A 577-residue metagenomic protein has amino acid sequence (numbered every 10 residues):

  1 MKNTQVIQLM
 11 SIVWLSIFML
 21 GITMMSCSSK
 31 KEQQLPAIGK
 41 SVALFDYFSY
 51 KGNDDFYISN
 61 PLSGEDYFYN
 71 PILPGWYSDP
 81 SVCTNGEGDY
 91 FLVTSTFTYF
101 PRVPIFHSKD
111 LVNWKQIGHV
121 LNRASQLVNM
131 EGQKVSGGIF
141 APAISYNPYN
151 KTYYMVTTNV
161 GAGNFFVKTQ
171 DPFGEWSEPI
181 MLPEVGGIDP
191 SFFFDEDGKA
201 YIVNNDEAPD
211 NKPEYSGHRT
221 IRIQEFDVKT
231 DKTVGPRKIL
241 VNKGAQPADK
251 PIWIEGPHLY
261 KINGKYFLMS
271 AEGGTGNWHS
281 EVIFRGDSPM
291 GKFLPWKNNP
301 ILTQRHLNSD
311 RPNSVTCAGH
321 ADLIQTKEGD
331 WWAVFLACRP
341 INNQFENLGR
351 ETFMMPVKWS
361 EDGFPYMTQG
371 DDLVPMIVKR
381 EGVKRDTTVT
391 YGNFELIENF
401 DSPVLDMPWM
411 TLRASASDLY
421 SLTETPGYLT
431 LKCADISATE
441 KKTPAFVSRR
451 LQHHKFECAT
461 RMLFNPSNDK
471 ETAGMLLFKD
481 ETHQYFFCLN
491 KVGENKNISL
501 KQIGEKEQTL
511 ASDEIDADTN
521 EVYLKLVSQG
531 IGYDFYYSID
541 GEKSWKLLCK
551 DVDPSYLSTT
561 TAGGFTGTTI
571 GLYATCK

Functional and structural regions predicted by a protein language model:
M1, S28-S29: Generic N-terminal leader/processing signal
K2-W14: Bacterial N-terminal signal peptides that target proteins for export
M24-S26: C-terminal motif of bacterial Sec signal peptides marking the signal peptidase cleavage site
S29-K577: Carbohydrate-active catalytic/glycan-binding domains of CAZyme proteins, especially the secreted or lumenal ectodomains
